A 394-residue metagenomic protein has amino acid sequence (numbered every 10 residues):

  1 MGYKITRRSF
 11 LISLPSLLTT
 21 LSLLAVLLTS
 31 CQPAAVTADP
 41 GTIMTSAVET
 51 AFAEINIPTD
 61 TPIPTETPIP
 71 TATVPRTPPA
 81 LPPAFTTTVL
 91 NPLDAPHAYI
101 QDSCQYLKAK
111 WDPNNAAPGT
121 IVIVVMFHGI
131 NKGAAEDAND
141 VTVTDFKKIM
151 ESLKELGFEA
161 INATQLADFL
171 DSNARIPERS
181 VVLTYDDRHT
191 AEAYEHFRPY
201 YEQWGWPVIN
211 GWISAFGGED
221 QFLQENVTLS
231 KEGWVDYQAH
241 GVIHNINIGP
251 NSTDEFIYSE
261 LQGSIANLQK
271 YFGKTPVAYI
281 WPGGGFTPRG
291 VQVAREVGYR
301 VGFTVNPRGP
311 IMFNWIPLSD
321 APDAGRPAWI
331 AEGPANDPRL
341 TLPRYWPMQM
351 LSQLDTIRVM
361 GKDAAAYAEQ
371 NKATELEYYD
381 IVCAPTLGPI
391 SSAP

Functional and structural regions predicted by a protein language model:
F10-L11: N-terminal export leaders
L27-S30: C-terminal motif of bacterial Sec signal peptides marking the signal peptidase cleavage site
Q32-A34: Bacterial signal peptide processing site
D39-V74: Post-signal peptide N-terminal segment of mature Sec-exported envelope proteins
P70-L183, E192, G249, T253-A278 (+1 more regions): C-terminal active-site subregion of NodB/CE4 polysaccharide deacetylases
A117, F197-W206, G217-H240, R295 (+1 more regions): Acidic (Asp/Glu)-rich catalytic clusters
Q165-L166, E178-W206, E232-W234: Substrate-binding cleft of extracellular glycoside hydrolase catalytic domains
Q238-T253: Substrate-binding clefts and substrate-entry loops adjacent to catalytic sites of polymer-processing enzymes acting on
